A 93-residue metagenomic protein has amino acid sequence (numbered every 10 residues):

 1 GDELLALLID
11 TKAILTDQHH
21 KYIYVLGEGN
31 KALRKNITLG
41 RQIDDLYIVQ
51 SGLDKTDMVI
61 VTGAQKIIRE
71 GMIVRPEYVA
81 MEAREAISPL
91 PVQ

Functional and structural regions predicted by a protein language model:
G1-Y22: Structural microfeature recognizing short secondary-structure transition sites
T16-Q93: Short alpha-helical boundary/capping segments at helix-coil junctions
